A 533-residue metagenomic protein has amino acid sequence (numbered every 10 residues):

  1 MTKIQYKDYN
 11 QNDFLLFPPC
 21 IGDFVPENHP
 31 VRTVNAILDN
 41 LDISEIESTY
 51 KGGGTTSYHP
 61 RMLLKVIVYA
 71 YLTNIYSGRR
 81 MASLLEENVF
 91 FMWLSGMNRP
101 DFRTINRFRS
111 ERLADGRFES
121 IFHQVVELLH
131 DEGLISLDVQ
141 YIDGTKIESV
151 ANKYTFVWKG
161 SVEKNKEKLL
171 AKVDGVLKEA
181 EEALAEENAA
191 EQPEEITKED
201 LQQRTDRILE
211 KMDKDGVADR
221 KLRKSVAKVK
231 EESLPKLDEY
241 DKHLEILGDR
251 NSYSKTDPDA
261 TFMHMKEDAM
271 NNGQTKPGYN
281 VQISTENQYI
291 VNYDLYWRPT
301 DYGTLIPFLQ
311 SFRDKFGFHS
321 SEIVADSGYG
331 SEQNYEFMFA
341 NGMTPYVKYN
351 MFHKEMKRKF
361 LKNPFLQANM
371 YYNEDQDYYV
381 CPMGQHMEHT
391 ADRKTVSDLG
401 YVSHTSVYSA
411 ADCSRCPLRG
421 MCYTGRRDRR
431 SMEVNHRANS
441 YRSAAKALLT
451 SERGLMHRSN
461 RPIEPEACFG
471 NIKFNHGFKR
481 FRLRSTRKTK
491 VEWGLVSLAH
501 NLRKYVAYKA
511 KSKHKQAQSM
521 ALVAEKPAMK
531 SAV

Functional and structural regions predicted by a protein language model:
M1-R32: Hydrophobic alpha-helical membrane-insertion signals
K3-Y6, Y50-G54, R453-M456: A ubiquitous short alpha-helical element
D8, I67, N74-E87, N98-V533: Anion-binding and metal-coordination hotspots
F14, E27, D39, H59 (+2 more regions): Generic alpha-helical segment signature
D23, T55-H59, A70, N74 (+2 more regions): Short secondary-structure transition/capping motifs
V25-V68: Basic, short loop/linker segments at the boundary and entry of helix-turn-helix/winged-helix-like folds
A36-E47, L72-I75, E87-L94: Short helix-loop boundary/capping segments at the starts of domains
G53, M92-G96, E127: Catalytic micro-motifs at enzyme active sites that drive phosphoryl/nucleotidyl and oxygen chemistry
